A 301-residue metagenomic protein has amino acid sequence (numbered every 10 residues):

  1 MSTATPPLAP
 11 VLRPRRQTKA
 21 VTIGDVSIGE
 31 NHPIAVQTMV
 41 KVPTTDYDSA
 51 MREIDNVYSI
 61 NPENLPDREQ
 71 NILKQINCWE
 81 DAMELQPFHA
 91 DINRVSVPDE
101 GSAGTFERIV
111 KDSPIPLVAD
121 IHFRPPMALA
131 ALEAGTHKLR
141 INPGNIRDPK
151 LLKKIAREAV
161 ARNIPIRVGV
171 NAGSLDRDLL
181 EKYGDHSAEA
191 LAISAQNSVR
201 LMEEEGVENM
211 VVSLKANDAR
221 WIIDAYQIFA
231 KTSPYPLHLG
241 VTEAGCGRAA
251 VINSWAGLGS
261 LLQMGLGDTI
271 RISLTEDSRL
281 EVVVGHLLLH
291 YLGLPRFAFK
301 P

Functional and structural regions predicted by a protein language model:
S2-M39, V160, A298: N-terminal amphipathic alpha-helix/helix-capping segment at the start of soluble metabolic enzymes
N31-R52, D67-Q70, P98, I115-F123 (+2 more regions): Active-site mouth loops of central-metabolism enzymes
I34-V40, D91-V95, L117-I121, L139-I141 (+5 more regions): Hydrophobic faces of well-ordered beta-strands that scaffold small-molecule active sites in alpha/beta enzyme cores
E53, V57, W79-E84, R94-A134: N-terminal active-site wall of soluble small-molecule enzyme domains
E63-N64, D91, A134-P149, V241-T242 (+1 more regions): Glycine-rich phosphate-binding active-site loops on the catalytic face of alpha/beta enzymes
E100-A119, K154-I166, I228-L237: Alpha-helix-loop-beta-strand connector modules within alpha/beta enzyme cores
P126-R167: Hydrophobic or amphipathic alpha-helical targeting/insertion segments
V170-S174, L179-P301: Catalytic alpha/beta core domains of metabolic enzymes, predominantly
